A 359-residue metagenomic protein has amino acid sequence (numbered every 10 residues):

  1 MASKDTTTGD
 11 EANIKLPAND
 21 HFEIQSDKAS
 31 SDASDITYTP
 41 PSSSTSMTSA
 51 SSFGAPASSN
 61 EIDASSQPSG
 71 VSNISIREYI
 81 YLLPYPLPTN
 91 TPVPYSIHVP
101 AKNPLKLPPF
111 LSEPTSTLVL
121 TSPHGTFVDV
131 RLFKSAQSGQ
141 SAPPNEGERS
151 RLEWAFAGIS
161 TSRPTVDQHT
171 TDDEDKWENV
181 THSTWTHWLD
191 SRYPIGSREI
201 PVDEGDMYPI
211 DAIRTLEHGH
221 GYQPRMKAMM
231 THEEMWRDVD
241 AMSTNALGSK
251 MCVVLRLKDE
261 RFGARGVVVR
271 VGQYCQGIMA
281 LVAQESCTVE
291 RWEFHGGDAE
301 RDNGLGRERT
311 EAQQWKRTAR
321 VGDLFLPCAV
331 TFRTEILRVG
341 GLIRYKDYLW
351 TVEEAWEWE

Functional and structural regions predicted by a protein language model:
A2-A155, T165-E359: Lipid interaction determinants
